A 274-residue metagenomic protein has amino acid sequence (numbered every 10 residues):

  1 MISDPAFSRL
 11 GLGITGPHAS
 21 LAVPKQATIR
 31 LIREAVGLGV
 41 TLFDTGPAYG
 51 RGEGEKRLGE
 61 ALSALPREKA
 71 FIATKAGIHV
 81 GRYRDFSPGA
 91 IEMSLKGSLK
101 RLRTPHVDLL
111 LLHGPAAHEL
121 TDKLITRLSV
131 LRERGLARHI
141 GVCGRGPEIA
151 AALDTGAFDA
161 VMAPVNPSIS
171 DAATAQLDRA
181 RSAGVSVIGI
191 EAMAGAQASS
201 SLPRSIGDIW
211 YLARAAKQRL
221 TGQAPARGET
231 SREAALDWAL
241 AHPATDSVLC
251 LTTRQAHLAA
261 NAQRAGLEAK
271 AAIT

Functional and structural regions predicted by a protein language model:
M1-A70, H242: N-terminal binding-site loop/beta-alpha segment at the start of enzyme catalytic domains that lines or forms
D4-L10, G39-L42, P66-A70, T104-D108 (+4 more regions): Short, well-ordered coil/turn segments that N-cap beta-strands
L12, A35, F43, L58 (+9 more regions): Conserved, mostly hydrophobic/aromatic
I14-Q26, A76-E92, T221-R227: Active-site mouth loops of central-metabolism enzymes
A19-P24, G46-E55, H79-R84, A116-L120 (+2 more regions): Acidic-and-aromatic substrate-binding clefts and catalytic sites of carbohydrate-active enzymes
A22-A35, F86-R103, G144-A152, S231-L236: Short, acidic/polar
L99-H118: Active-site groove signature of glycoside hydrolases
P115-T274: Beta/alpha (TIM)-barrel catalytic core signal, keyed to glycine-rich beta->alpha loops juxtaposed to Asp/Glu that bind
